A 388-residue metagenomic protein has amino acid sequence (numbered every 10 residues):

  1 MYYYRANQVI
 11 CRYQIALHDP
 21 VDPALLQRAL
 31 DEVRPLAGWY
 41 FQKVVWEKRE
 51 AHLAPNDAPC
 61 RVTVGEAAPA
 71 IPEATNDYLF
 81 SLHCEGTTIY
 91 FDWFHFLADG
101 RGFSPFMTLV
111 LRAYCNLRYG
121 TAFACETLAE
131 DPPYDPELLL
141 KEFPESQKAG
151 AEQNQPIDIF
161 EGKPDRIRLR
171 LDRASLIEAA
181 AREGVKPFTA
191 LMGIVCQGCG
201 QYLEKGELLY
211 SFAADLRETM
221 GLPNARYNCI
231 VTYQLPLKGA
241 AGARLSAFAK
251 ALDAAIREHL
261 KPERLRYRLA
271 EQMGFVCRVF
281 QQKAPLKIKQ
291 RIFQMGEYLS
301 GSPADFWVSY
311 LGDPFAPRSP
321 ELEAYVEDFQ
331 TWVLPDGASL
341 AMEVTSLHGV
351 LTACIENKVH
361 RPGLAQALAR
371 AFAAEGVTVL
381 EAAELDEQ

Functional and structural regions predicted by a protein language model:
M1, L97-A179, A373-Q388: Non-catalytic, low-complexity flexible loops and terminal extensions
M1-R49, N56-S81, G200-Q388: Acyl-thioester-dependent acyl-group transfer interface
I15, H95, D165, A179-A180 (+1 more regions): Generic anion/oxyanion-binding catalytic loop in active/binding sites
D19-P35, D92-T108, R168-E204, A353-I355 (+1 more regions): Acyl activation and transfer enzymes in specialized metabolism, enriched for ANL adenylate-forming modules
A37-V45, Y119-Y134, A174-A190, Q294-Y310: Short, charge-rich amphipathic segments
P69-G120, A124-P136, T345-P362, F372: Histidine-centered acyl-transfer/condensation active-site motif and its immediate structural neighborhood
T108-L111, Q197, Y210-A213: Amphipathic alpha-helical scaffolding segments
